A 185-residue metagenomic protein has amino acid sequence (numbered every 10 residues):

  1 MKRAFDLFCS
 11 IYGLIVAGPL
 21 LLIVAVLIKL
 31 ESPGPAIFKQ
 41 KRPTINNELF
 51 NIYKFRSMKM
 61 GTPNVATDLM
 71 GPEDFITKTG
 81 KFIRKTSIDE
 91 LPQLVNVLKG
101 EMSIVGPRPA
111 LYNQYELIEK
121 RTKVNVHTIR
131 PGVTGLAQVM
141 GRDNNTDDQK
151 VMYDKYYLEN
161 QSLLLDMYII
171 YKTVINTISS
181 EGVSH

Functional and structural regions predicted by a protein language model:
M1-M60, L163, Y168-H185: A hydrophobic, helix-centered structural microdomain
V26, K39, K54, F75-K78 (+4 more regions): Residue-level recognition of specific faces of alpha-helices
L27, K123-H127, Y153-K155, E159: Short, P/G- and charge-enriched loop/turn segments at secondary-structure junctions
F38-F75, V133-M152: Short, glycine-rich, amphipathic interfacial segments at transmembrane boundaries or analogous
G71-I129, I170-T173: A short, structured surface patch at a secondary-structure boundary
Q149, K155, I169: Short beta-strand/loop motif that positions the catalytic acidic residue of the alpha/beta-hydrolase fold
